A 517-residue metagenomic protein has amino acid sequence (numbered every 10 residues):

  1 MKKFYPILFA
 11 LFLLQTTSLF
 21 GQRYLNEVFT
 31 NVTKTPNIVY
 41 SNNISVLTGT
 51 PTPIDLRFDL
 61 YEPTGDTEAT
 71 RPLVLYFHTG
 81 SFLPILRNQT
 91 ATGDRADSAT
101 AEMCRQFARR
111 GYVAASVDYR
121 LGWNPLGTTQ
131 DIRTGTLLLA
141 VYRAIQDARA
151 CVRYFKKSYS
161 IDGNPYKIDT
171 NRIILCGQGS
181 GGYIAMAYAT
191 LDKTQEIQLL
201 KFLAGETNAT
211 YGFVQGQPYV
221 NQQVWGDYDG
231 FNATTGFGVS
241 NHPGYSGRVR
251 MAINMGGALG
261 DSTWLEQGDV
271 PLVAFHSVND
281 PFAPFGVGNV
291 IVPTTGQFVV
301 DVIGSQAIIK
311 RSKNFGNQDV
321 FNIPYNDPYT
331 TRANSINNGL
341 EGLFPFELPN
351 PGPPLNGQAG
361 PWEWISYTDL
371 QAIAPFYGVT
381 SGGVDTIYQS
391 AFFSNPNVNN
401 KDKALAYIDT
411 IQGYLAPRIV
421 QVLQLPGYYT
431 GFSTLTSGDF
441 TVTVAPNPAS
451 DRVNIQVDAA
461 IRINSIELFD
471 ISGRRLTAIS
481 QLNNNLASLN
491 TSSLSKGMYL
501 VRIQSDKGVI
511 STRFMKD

Functional and structural regions predicted by a protein language model:
Q22-A69: N-terminal cap/lid segment of alpha/beta-hydrolase-fold proteins
T70-G80: Short beta-strand element of the alpha/beta-hydrolase
F82-D97, Y112-Y142: Cap/lid segment of the alpha/beta-hydrolase catalytic domain
D94-S98, V270-N337, F344-S366: Active-site-adjacent alpha-helix of alpha/beta-hydrolase-fold enzymes
R133-Q146, A150-G179, T194-L200, G212-N221: Gly/Ser-rich "nucleophile elbow"/oxyanion-hole loop immediately N-terminal to the catalytic nucleophile in hydrolases
G182-T194: Short glycine-enriched nucleophile-adjacent loop and the immediately C-terminal alpha-helix near the catalytic center
N337, G342-G427: Extracellular low-complexity, Gly/Ser/Thr-rich intrinsically disordered linkers and protease-sensitive activation/hinge
G438-A445, A449-D517: C-terminal outer-membrane/trafficking sorting elements
